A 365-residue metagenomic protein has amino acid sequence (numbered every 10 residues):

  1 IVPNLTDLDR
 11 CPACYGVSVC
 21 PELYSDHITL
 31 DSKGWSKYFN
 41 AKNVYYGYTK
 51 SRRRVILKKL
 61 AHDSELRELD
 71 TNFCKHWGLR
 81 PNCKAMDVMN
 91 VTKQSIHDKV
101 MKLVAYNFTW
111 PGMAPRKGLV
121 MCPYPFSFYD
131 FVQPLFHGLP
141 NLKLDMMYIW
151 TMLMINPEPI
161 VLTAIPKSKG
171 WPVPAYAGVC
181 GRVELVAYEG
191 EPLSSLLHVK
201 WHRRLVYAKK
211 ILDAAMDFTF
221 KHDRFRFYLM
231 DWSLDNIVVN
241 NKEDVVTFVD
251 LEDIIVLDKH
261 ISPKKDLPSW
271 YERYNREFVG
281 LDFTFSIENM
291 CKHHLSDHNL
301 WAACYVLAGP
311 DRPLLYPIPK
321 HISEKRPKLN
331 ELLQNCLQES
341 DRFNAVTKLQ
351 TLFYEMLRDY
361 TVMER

Functional and structural regions predicted by a protein language model:
I1, D7-P12, R276-R365: Helical subdomain adjoining the active site within ATP-dependent kinase catalytic cores
I1-V55, K59-A105, L142-M154: Juxta-kinase regulatory segment immediately upstream of eukaryotic protein kinase catalytic domains
R52-V55, A61-E65, G181-V183, G190-E191 (+1 more regions): Conserved beta-strand elements of beta-rich interaction domains across eukaryotes, especially beta-propellers
V55, P172, E184, T247-D250: Protein kinase-like catalytic core scaffold
V91-P159, T163, W171-L212, D258-H260: Conserved structural core of kinase catalytic domains
E184, V256, A303-V306: Conserved hydrophobic scaffold of the eukaryotic protein kinase-like catalytic domain
L197-L234, N240: Conserved alphaE helix
D223-H294: Catalytic activation segment of kinase domains across protein kinase-like and atypical kinase folds
